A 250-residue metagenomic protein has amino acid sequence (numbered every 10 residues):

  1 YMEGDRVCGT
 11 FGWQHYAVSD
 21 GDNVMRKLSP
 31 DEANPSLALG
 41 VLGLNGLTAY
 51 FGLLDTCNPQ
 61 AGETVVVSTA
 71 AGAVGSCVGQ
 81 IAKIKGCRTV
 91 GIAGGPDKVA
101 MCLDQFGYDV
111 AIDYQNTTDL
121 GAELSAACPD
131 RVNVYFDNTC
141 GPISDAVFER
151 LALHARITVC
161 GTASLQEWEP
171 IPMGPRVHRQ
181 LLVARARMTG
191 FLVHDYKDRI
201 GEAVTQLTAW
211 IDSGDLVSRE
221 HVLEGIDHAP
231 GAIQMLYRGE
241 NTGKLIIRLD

Functional and structural regions predicted by a protein language model:
E3-T69: NAD(P)H dinucleotide-binding glycine-rich loop of Rossmann-like/cofactor-binding domains, especially the beta1-alpha1
Q14-H15, G94-F106, I171-H178: Short, glycine/polar-rich helix-capping loops at beta-to-alpha or helix-loop-helix junctions that flank or form
N45-T48, A73-V74, I143: Hydrophobic/small residue at the entry helix of a nucleotide-binding pocket
T69-A70, T139: NAD(P)H cofactor-binding loop motif with strongest signal on the N-terminal glycine-rich segment
A71, G75, G79: N-terminal Rossmann NAD(P)H-binding glycine-rich loop of SDR-like oxidoreductase domains
K83-A146, H194: Adenosine-nucleotide cofactor-binding segment
P142-L216, D250: Glycine-rich phosphate-binding loop and adjacent beta-alpha segment of Rossmann(oid) nucleotide-cofactor-binding
D215-V222, P230-D250: C-terminal capping/lid region of NAD(P)-dependent oxidoreductase domains
